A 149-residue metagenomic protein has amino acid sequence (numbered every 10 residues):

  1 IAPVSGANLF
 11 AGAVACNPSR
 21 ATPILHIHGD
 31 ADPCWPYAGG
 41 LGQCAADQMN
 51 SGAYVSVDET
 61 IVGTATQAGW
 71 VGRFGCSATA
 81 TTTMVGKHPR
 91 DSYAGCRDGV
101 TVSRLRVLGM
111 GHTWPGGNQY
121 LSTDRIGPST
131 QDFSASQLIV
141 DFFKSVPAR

Functional and structural regions predicted by a protein language model:
I1-R149: Flexible, surface-exposed loop/gating regions in the mature catalytic domains of secreted/periplasmic hydrolases
